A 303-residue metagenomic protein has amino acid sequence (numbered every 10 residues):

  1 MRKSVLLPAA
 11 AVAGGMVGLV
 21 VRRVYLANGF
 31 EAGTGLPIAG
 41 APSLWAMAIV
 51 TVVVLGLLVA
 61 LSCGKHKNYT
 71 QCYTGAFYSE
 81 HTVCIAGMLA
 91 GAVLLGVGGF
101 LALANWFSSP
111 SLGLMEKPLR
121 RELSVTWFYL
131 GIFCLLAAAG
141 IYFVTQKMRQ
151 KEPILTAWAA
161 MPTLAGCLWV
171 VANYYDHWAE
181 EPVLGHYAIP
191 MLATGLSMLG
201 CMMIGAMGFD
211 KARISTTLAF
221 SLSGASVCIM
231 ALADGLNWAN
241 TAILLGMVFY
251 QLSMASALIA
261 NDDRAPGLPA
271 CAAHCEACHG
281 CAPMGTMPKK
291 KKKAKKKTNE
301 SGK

Functional and structural regions predicted by a protein language model:
M1-I132, K292-K296, K303: N-terminal topogenic module of multi-pass integral membrane proteins
A11-G18, V83-A102, V125-I141, T156-A172 (+2 more regions): Alpha-helical transmembrane segments of multi-pass integral membrane proteins
V12-V24, V50-V59, I189-G267: C-terminal transmembrane-bundle signature of multipass membrane proteins, characterized by strong activation on
Y25-A46, L103-L130, M148-T156, V171-M191 (+2 more regions): Membrane-helix interface and helix-disruption motif detector
V53-T70, L135-Q146, S197-G205: Canonical alpha-helical transmembrane segments
Y69-E80, F143-T156, A206-S215: Membrane-interface helix-boundary motifs at transmembrane edges
G98, L268-P288: Cysteine-cluster motifs in flexible loop/terminal segments that predominantly coordinate metals
A260-C271, C275, K293: Short, highly charged, low-complexity non-transmembrane loops/tails of multi-pass membrane proteins
